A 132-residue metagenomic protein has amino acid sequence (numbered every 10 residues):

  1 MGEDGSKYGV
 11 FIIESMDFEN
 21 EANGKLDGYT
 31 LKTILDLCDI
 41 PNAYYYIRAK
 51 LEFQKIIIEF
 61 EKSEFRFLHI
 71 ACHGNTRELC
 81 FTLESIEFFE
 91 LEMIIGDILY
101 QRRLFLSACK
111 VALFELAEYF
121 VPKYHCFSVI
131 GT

Functional and structural regions predicted by a protein language model:
M1-F65, S107: A domain-level signal for caspase-like cysteine endopeptidase catalytic cores and their zymogen-processing architecture
V10-I12, L79, C126: Hydrophobic beta-strand residues in large extracellular and virion-surface proteins
F18-E19, H73-N75, K110-L113: Gly/Ser/Thr-rich loops at beta-strand to alpha-helix junctions that form or flank small-molecule/cofactor-binding
A22, R77-C80, E115-A117: Short glycine-/acidic-enriched loop or helix-start segments at secondary-structure transitions that form or flank
K32-D36, R66-H69, F89-E92, C126-V129: Short, surface-exposed linear patches
P41-Y45, N75-T76, I98-R102: Short C-terminal domain-edge/linker segments immediately following a structured domain
I57-E92: A glycine-rich, hydrophobic loop/mini-helix early in the fold
L83-T132: Catalytic cores of nucleophile-dependent amide-cleaving enzymes
